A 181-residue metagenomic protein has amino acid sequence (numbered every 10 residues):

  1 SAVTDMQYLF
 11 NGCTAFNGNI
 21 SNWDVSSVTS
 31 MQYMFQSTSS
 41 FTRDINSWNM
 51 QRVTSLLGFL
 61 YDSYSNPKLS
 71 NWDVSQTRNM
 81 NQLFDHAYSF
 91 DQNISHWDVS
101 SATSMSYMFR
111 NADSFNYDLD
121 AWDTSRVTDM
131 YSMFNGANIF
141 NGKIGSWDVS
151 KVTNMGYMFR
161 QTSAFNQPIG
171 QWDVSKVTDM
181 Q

Functional and structural regions predicted by a protein language model:
S1-Q181: Negatively charged
